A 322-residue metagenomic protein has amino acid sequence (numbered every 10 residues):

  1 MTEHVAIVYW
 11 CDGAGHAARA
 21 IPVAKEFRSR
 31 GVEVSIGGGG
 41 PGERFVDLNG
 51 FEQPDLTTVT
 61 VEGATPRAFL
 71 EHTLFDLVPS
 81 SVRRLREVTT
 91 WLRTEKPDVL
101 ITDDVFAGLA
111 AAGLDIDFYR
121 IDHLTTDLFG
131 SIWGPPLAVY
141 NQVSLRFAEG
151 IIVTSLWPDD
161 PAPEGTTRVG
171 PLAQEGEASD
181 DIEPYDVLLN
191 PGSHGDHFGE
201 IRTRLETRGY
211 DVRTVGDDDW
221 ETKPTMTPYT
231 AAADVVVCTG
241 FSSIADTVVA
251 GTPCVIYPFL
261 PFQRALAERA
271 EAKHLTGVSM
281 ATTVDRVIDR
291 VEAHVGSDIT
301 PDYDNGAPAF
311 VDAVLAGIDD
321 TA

Functional and structural regions predicted by a protein language model:
E3, C11-A14, S29-P79: Conserved nucleotide-sugar phosphate-binding/catalytic loop shared by glycosyltransferases and other
I7-I21: A short, glycine/small-residue-rich beta-strand->loop->alpha-helix junction that serves as a flexible
R19, V23, Q174-W220: Conserved catalytic-core segment of nucleotide-activated headgroup transferases in glycan assembly
F69-L109: Conserved nucleotide-sugar donor-binding subdomain of glycosyltransferases
F129-G195, P224: A nucleotide-sugar donor-handling region in carbohydrate enzymes
G150, W157-D160, H274-A322: Leloir-type glycosyltransferase catalytic cores
V215-V249, V255, L260-F262: Donor nucleotide-activated moiety binding/catalytic core segment of transferases that use nucleotide-activated donors
I244-D285: Catalytic binding pocket for nucleotide-activated donors in carbohydrate/polymer assembly enzymes
